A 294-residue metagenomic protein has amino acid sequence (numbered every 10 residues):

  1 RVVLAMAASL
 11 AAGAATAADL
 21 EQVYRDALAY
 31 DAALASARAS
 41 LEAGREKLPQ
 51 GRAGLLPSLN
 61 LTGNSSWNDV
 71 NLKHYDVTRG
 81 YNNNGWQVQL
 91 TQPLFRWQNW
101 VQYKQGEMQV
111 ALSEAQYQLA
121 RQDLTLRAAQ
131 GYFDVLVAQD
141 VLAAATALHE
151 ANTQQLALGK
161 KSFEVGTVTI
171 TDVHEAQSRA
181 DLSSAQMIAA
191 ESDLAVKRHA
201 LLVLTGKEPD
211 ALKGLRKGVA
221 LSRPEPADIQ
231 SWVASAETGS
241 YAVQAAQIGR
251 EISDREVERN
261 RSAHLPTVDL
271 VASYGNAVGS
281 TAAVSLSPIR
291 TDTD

Functional and structural regions predicted by a protein language model:
R1-L4: Bacterial N-terminal signal peptides that target proteins for export
A15-N64, V70, Q92, E208-P209 (+1 more regions): Bacterial Sec-pathway N-terminal export signals of envelope proteins
Q22, N83-G85, Q130, E175 (+2 more regions): Transmembrane beta-barrel architecture of outer-membrane proteins
R25-A35, E42-P57, Q87-Q105, A115-Q122 (+7 more regions): A glycine-/polar-enriched beta->alpha junction
S58-T62, Q87-Q89, Q109, A245 (+1 more regions): Residue-level detector of the transmembrane beta-barrel scaffold of outer-membrane proteins
T62-L94, L215-P226, E258, V271-D294: Small/polar, glycine/serine/threonine/aspartate-rich low-complexity segments that form flexible
R121-E237: Periplasmic alpha-helical coiled-coil/stalk elements that build and connect Gram-negative outer-membrane
